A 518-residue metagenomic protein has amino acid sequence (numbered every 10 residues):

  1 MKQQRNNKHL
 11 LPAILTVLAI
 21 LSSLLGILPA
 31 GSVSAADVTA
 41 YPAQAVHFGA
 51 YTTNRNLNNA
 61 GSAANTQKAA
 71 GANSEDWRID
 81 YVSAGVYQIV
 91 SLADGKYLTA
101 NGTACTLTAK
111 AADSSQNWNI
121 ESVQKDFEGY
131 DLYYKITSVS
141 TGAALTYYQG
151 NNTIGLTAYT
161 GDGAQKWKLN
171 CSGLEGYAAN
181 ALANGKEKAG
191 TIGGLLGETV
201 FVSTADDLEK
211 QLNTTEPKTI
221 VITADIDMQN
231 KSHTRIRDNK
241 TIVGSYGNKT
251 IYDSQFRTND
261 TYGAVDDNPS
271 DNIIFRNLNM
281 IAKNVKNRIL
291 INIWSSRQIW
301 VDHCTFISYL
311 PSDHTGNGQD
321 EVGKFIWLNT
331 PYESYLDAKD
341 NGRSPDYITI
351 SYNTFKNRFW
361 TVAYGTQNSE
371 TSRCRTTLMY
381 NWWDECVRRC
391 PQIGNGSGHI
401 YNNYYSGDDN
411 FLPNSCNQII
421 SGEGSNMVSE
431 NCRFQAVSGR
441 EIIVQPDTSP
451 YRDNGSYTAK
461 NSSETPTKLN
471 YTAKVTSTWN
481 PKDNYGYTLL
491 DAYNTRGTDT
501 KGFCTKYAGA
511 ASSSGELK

Functional and structural regions predicted by a protein language model:
Q3-L15: Bacterial N-terminal signal peptides that target proteins for export
A13, A30-A35, N170-T219, K460-K518: Extracellular "leader-to-stem" segments immediately downstream of a signal peptide or signal-anchor in secreted/lumenal
L21-S32: C-terminal segment of classical bacterial N-terminal signal peptides
A36-G61, D76-T103, N117-N151, K166-C171: Extracellular glycan-recognition/adhesion modules and their associated mucin-like linkers
N58, T99, T146, V221 (+12 more regions): Extracellular beta-strand solenoid repeats
E209-P217, I226-V243, K249-R276, A282-S296: Extracellular beta-strand-rich solenoid/capping regions of secreted or surface-exposed proteins that bind or remodel
N239-S245, S270-A282, R297-S312, G316 (+6 more regions): Right-handed parallel beta-helix
Q392-K518: Extracellular beta-rich repeat passengers
